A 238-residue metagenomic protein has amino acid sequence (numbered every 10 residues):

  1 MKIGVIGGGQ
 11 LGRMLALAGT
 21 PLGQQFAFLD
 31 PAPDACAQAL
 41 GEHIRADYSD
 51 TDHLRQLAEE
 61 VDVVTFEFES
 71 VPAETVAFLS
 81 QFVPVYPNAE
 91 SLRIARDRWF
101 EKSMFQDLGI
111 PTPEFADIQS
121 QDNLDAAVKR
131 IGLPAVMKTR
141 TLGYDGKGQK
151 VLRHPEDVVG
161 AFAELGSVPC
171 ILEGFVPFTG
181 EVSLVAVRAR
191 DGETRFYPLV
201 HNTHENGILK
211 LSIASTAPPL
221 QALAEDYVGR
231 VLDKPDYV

Functional and structural regions predicted by a protein language model:
M1-F100, D122: ATP-binding N-terminal substructure of ATP-dependent carboxylate-amine bond-forming enzymes
I94-S183, V187-K234: Active-site nucleotide/adenylate-binding loops and adjacent lid/helix of ATP-dependent enzymes
D236-V238: Short, intrinsically disordered, charge-balanced linker/junction segments flanking boundaries in proteins
